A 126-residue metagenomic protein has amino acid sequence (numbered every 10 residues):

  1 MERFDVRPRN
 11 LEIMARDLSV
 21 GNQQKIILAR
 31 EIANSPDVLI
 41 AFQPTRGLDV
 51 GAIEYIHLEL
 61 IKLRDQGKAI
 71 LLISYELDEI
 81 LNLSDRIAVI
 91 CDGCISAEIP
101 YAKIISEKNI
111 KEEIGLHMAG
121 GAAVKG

Functional and structural regions predicted by a protein language model:
M1-G126: Glycine-rich phosphate-binding loops of nucleotide-dependent enzymes
